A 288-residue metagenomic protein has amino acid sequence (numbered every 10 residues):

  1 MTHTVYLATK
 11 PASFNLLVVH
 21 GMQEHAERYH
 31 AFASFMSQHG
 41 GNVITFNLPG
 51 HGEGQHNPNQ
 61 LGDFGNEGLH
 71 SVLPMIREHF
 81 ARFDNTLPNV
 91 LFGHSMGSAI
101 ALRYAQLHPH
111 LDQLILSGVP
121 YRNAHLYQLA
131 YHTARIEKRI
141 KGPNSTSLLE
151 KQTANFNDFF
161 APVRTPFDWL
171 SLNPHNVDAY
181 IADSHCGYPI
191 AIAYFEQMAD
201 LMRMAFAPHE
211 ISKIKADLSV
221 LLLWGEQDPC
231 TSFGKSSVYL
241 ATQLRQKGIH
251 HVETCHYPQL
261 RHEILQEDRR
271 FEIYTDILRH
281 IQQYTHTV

Functional and structural regions predicted by a protein language model:
M1-L7: A short loop-to-beta-strand scaffold at the N-terminal edge of the catalytic core in hydrolase folds
G21-E24, S95, E226-Q227: Active-site glycine-rich loops that stabilize anionic/oxyanionic intermediates across multiple enzyme folds
R28-N59: Conserved alpha/beta-hydrolase
F64-D84: Alpha/beta-hydrolase active-site loop
D84-S95: Alpha/beta-hydrolase fold nucleophile elbow
F92, R103-H185: Alpha/beta-hydrolase-fold enzymes
L222-W224: Short beta-strand/loop motif that positions the catalytic acidic residue of the alpha/beta-hydrolase fold
R245-V288: Catalytic active-site module of serine/aspartate enzymes centered on a nucleophile-bearing elbow/loop
